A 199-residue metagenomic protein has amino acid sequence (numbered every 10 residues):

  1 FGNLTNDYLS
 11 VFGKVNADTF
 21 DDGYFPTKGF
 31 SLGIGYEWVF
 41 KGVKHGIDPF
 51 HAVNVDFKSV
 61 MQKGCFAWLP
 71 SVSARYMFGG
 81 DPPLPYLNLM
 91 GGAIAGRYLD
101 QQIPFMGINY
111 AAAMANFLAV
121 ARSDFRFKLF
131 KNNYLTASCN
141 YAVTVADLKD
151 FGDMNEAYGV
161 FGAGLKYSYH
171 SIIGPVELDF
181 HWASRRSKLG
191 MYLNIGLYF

Functional and structural regions predicted by a protein language model:
F1, F30-W38, A95-M106, T144-L148 (+3 more regions): Flexible, solvent-exposed coil segments and beta strand-coil junctions, predominantly the extracellular/periplasmic
F1-L9, K44-H51, A111-A115, G152-G159 (+1 more regions): Replace "Gram-negative outer membrane beta-barrel proteins" with "bacterial and organellar outer membrane beta-barrel
G2-T27, F127-Y134, T144-K149, G159 (+2 more regions): Outer-membrane beta-barrel initiation region
N3, G46, G80-L89, D147-F151 (+1 more regions): Outer-membrane beta-barrel and related beta-rich outer-membrane complex signature in Gram-negative bacteria
V11-N16, F20-F130, C139: C-terminal outer-membrane beta-barrel translocator/porin domains of Gram-negative envelope proteins and their
F12, L165-G174, L178, S187-F199: Outer-membrane beta-barrel "beta-signal"
E37-V39, D179-A183: Short strand-loop junctions, especially beta-strand C-caps/beta-turns that link beta-sheets to coils or alpha-helices
N116, K131-A137, A146-K149, P175-E177 (+1 more regions): Extended hydrophobic-aromatic, low-complexity segments
